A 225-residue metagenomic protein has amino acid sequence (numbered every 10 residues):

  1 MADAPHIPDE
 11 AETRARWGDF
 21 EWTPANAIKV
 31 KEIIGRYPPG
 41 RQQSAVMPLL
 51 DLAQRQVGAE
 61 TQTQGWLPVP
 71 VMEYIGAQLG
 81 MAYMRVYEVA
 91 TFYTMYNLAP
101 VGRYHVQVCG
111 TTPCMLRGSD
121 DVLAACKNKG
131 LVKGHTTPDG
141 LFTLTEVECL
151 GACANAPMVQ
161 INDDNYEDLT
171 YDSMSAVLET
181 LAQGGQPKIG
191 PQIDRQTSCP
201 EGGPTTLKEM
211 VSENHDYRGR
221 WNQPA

Functional and structural regions predicted by a protein language model:
M1-A225: Signature of N-terminal electron-transfer/Fe-S-associated modules in redox systems
